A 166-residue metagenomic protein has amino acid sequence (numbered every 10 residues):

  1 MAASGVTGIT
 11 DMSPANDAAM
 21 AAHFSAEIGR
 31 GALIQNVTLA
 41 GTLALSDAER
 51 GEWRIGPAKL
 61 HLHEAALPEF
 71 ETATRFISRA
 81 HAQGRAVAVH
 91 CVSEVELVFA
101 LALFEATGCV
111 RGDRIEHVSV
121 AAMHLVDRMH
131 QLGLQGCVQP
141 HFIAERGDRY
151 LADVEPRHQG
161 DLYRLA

Functional and structural regions predicted by a protein language model:
M1, I77, F104-A106: Short, flexible, solvent-exposed loop/turn segments with mixed acidic/basic and small polar residues
M1, T38-T42, E116-M123: Short, surface-exposed recognition loops and adjoining beta-strand edges that mediate ligand/DNA contacts, enriched
S4-G8: Short acidic/polar active-site loop segments enriched in Thr and Asp
T10-A102, R128-Q135, H141: Metal-coordinating catalytic core of metallo-dependent amide/deamination hydrolases
H23-G29, A102-A106, R111, L151-E155: Short low-complexity, flexible loop/linker segments enriched in glycine and/or proline with clustered acidic
R50-P57, H61, E105-H124, A166: Structural recognition of alpha->loop->beta junctions
H63-L67, C109, R114, R149-D161: Glycine-rich tight-turn/loop motif centered on a GG-T
V120-A166: Active-site-adjacent C-terminal substructures of enzyme catalytic domains
